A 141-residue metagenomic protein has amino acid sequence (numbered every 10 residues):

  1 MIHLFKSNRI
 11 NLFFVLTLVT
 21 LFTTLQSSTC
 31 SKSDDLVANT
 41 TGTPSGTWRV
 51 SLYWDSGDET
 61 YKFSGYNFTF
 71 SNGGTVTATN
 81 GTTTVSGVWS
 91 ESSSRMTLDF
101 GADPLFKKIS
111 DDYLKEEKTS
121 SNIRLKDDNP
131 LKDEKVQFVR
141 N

Functional and structural regions predicted by a protein language model:
M1-S28: Sec-dependent bacterial lipoprotein signal peptides
F5, C30-V88, S92-N141: Lipid interaction determinants
